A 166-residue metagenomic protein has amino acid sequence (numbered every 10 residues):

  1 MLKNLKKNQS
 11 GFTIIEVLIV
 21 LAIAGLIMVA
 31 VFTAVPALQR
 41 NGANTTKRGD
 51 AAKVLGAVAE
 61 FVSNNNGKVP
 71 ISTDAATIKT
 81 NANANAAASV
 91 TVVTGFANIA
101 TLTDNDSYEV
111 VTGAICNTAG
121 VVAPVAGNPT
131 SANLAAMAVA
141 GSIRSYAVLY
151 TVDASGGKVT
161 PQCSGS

Functional and structural regions predicted by a protein language model:
M1-F12: N-terminal leader/signal peptides at the extreme start of proteins
K7, E16, A140: Residue-level marker of regulatory loop/turn positions in helix-turn-helix DNA-binding domains and in histidine
Q9, T46, S142-I143: A generic fold-level signal
F12, F32-V35, K47, A51: Long, hydrophobic N-terminal alpha-helical segment
F12-A22: N-terminal signal-anchor/signal peptide hydrophobic helix marking the start of the first transmembrane segment
A24-G42: C-terminal juxtamembrane segment of a hydrophobic transmembrane alpha-helix
R40-V69: Membrane-proximal N-terminal amphipathic helix
E60-S166: Periplasmic/extracellular, small/polar-rich flexible segments of pilin-like filament-forming proteins
